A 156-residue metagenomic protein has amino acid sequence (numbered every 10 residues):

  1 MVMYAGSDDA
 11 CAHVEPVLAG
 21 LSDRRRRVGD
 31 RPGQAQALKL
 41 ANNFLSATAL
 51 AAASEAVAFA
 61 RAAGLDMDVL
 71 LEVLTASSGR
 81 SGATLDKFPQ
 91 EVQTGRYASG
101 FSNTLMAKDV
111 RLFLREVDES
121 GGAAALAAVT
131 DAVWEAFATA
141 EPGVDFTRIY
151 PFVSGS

Functional and structural regions predicted by a protein language model:
M1-F44: Rossmann-fold dinucleotide-binding core
P32-I149: Helical "substrate-binding/catalytic lid" subdomain of Rossmann-like NAD(P)-dependent dehydrogenases/reductases
S154-S156: Generic C-terminal helix-cap and adjacent flexible tail
